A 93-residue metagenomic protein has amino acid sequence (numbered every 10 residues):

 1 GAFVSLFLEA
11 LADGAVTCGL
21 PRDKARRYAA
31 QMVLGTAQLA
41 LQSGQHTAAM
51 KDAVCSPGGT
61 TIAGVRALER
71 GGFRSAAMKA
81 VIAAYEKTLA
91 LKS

Functional and structural regions predicted by a protein language model:
G1-A2, D23, K51: A short glycine-threonine-serine/GTX helix/turn-capping micro-motif
G1-V16, R27-L41, G59: Active-site-proximal catalytic alpha-helix in oxidoreductases
L8, R22, K79: Gly/Ser/Thr-rich active-site loops/lids in small-molecule metabolic enzymes that frequently grip phosphoryl groups
P21-A25, H46: Helix N-cap / loop-to-helix initiation motif
A30-S93: NAD(P)-dependent Rossmann-like dehydrogenase/reductase catalytic/cofactor-binding core
